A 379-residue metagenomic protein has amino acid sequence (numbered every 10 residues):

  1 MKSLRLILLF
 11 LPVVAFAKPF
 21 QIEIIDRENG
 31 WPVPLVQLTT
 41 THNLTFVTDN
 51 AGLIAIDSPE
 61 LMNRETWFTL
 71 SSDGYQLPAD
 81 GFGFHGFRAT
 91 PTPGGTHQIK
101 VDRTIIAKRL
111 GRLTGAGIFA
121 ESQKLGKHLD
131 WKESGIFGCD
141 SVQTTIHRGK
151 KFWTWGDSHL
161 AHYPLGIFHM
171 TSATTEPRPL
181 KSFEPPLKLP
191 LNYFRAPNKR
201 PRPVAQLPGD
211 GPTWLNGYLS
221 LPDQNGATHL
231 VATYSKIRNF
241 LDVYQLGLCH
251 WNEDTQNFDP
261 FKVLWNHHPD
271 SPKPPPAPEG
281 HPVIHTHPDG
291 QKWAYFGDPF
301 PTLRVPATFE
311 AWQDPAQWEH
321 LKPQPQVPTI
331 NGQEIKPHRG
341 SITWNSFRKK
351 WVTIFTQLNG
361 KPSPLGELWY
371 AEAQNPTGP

Functional and structural regions predicted by a protein language model:
K2-L9: Sec-dependent signal peptide recognition, specifically the positively charged N-region followed immediately by
F10-F20, I25-R27: Beta-strand-rich domain onsets/edges
F20, E28-H42: Short, ordered, surface-exposed loop/turn motifs in non-cytosolic proteins
H42-P59: Short, acidic Ser/Thr/Gly-rich low-complexity loop/linker segments typical of extracellular and cell-surface proteins
L61-R88: A short, solvent-exposed loop/turn motif at the edges and junctions of modular extracellular/periplasmic domains
G86-T96: Solvent-exposed, conformationally flexible loop/turn segments
G95-F137, I146-G211, S220-P274, H285-R339 (+1 more regions): Beta-rich carbohydrate-recognition and catalytic domains
C139-S141, L215, E279-H281, P337-R339: Conserved positions at the start
